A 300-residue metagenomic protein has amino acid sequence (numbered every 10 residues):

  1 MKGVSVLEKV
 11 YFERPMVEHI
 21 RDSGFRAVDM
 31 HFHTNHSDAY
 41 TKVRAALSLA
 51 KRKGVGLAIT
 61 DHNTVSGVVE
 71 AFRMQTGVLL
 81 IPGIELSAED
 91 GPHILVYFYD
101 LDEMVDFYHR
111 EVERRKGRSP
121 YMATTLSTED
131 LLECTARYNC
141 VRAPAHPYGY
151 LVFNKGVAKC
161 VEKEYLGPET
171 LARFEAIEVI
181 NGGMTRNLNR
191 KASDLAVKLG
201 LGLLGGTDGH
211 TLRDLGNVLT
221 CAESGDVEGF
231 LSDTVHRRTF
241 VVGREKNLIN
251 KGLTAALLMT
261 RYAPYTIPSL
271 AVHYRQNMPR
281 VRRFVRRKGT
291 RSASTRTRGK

Functional and structural regions predicted by a protein language model:
M1-M30, T34-S48, K53, S66-P82 (+3 more regions): Charged catalytic cores and adjacent phosphate/nucleic-acid-binding surfaces used for phosphate/nucleic-acid chemistry
K53-N63: Active-site beta-strand/loop signature of hydrolases that rely on acidic residues for catalysis
G56, V141, A176: Short, Asp-centered acidic motifs that coordinate Mg2+ and/or phosphate in catalytic or ligand-binding sites
T60-D61, P82-I84: Short N-terminal amphipathic alpha-helices
H62, P147, G182: Flexible loop residues that form catalytic and substrate-binding hotspots at small-molecule/glycan-binding clefts
D102-P120: Active-site neighborhood of divalent metal-dependent phosphoester bond hydrolases
R115-E162: Divalent metal-binding pocket/active-site signature
